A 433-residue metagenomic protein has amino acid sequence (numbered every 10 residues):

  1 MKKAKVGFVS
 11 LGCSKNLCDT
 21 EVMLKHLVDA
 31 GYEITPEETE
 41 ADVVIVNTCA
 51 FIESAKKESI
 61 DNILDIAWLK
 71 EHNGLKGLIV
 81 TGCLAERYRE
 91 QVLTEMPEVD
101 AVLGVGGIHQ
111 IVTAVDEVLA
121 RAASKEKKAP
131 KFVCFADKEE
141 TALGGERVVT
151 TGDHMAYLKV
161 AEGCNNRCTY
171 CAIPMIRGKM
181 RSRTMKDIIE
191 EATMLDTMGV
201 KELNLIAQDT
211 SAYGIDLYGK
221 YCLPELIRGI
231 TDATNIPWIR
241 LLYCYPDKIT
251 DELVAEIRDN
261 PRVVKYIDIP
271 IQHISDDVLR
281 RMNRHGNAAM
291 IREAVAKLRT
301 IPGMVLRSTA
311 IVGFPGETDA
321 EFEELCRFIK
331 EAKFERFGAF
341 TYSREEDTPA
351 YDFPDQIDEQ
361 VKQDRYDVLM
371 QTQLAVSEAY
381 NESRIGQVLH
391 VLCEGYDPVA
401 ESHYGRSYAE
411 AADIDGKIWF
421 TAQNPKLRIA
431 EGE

Functional and structural regions predicted by a protein language model:
M1-Y213, E252, I267, A288-T300 (+3 more regions): Proteins enriched for Cys/Gly/acidic motifs involved in redox and nucleic-acid/cofactor modification
L78, R87, T197-F322, K330: Conserved SAM/AdoMet-binding glycine-rich loop
M96-P97, L119-R121, Y221-L223, I257-D259 (+2 more regions): Short, hinge-like loop/turn segments at secondary-structure boundaries
V148-V149, A255-D259, I271, N381-S383 (+2 more regions): Replace "in large, NTP-powered and nucleic-acid-processing enzymes" with "in large, NTP-powered factors and other
T151-H154, C164-N165, V263, H273 (+5 more regions): Short flexible coil/turn linkers enriched for glycine and charged/polar residues that connect secondary-structure
I269, T309, I329, F337 (+2 more regions): Hydrophobic, well-ordered secondary-structure elements that form the walls of internal hydrophobic environments
D352-E433: Terminal RNA-binding accessory module
